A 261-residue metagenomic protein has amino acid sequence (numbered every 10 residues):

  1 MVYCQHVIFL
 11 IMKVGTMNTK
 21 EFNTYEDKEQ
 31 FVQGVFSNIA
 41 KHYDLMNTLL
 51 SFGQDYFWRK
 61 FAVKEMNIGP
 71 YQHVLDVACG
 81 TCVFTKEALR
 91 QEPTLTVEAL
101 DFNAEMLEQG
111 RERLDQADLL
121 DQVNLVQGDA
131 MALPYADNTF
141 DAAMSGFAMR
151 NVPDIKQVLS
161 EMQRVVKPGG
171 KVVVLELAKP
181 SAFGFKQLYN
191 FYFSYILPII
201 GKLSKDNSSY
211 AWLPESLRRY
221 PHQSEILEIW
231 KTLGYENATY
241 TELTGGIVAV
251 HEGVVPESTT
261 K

Functional and structural regions predicted by a protein language model:
I8, M12-H42, F193: N-terminal, positively charged/glycine-rich alpha-helical extensions of SAM-dependent methyltransferases
Q30-F31, L175-I229, L233, T239: C-terminal alpha-helical "lid/dimerization" subdomain adjacent to the S-adenosyl-L-methionine
Y43, A143-M144: Hydrophobic beta-strand segment of the Class I
L45, F52-Q72, E87: Conserved alpha-helix/loop element of class I SAM-dependent methyltransferases that forms part of the SAM/SAH-binding
H73-A132: Class I SAM-dependent methyltransferase SAM/SAH-binding core
M131-A142: A short acidic, Gly/Pro-enriched loop at the edge of an enzyme's catalytic core that lines a small-molecule cofactor
K156-G169: A short glycine-rich, Lys/Arg-flanked "PGG" loop and its adjoining helix->strand segment in the class I
L227, L233-K261: Core SAM-dependent methyltransferase catalytic element
